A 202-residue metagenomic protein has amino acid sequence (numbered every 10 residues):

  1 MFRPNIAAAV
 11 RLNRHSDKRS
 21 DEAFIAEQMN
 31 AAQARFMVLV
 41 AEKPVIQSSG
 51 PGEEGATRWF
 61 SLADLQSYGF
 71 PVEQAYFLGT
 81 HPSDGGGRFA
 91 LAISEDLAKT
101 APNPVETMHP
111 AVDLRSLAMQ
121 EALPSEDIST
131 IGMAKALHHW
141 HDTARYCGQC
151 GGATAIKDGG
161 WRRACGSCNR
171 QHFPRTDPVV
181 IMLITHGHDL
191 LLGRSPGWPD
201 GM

Functional and structural regions predicted by a protein language model:
M1-L123: N-terminal alpha-helical interaction blocks
T57-S61, G160-S167: Short Pro/Gly-enriched beta-strand edge/turn motifs at strand-loop
M133: Phosphate-interacting basic helix/loop segments used at nucleotide- and nucleic-acid interfaces
H139-D142, G160, D177: Flanking scaffold residues of small Cys/His-coordinated metal-binding clusters
T143-A144, G151, R162: Residues immediately within or flanking Cys/His clusters that coordinate Zn2+ in small zinc-binding modules
G152-A155, F173: Short functional micro-motifs and their immediate structural scaffolds
R163-M202: N-terminal strand-loop-strand
